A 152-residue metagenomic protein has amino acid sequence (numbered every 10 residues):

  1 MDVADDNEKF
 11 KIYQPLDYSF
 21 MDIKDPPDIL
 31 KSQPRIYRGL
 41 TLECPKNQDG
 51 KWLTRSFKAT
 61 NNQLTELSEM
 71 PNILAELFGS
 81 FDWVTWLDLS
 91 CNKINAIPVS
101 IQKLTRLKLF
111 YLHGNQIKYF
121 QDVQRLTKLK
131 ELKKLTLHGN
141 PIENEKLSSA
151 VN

Functional and structural regions predicted by a protein language model:
M1-W86, K133-T136, P141-N152: The feature captures the LRR N-terminal capping module
D6, M21, N92, V123-L126: A generic signature of intrinsically disordered, low-complexity regions enriched in glycine/proline and charged/polar
S19, T60, S90, S100 (+1 more regions): Active-site-adjacent beta-strand anchor residues
I94-N95, I101-N144, V151: Extended, charged alpha-helical interaction scaffolds
